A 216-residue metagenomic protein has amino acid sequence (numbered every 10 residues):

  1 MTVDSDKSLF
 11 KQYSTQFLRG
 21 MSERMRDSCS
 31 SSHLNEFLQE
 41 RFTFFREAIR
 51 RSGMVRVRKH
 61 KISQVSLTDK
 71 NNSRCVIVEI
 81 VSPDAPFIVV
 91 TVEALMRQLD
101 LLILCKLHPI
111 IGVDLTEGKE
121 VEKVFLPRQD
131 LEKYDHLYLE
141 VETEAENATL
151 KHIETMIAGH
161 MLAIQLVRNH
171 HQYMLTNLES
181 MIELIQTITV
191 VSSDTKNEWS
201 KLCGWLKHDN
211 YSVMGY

Functional and structural regions predicted by a protein language model:
M1-S73, I77-V81, A94, H108-P109 (+2 more regions): Charge-rich interaction surfaces and accessory domains that mediate macromolecular binding and assembly
C75, F87-T91, R97-L101, C105 (+1 more regions): Elongated alpha-helical scaffolds
V81-F87: Short, surface-exposed ligand-recognition loops at beta-strand->loop->(often short) alpha-helix junctions that present
R97-D100, K123-F125, A158-M161: Short, low-complexity, polar/charged sequence segments that are solvent-exposed and flexible
D100-T116: Glycine-rich phosphate/pyrophosphate-binding loops and their adjacent beta-strand/loop elements at enzyme active sites
V113-E144, A148: Extended charged low-complexity segments that act as oligomerization/scaffolding linkers
